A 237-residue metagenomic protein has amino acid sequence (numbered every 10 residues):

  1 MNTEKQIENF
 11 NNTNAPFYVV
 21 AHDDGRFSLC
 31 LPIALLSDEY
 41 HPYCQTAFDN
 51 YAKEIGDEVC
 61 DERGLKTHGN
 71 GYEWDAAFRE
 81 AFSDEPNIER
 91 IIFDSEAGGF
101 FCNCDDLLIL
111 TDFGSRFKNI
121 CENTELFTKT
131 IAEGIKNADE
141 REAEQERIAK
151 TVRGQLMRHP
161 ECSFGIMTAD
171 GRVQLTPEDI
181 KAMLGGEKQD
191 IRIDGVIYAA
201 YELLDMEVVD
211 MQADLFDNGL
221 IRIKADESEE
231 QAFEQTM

Functional and structural regions predicted by a protein language model:
M1-I148, H159-S163, T168-R172, D179 (+3 more regions): Structured alpha/beta or helical-core interaction and ligand-binding surfaces enriched in interleaved
A182: A cross-family detector of function-defining hotspots
E230-M237: Non-Sec secretion/translocation targeting segments of pathogen effectors
